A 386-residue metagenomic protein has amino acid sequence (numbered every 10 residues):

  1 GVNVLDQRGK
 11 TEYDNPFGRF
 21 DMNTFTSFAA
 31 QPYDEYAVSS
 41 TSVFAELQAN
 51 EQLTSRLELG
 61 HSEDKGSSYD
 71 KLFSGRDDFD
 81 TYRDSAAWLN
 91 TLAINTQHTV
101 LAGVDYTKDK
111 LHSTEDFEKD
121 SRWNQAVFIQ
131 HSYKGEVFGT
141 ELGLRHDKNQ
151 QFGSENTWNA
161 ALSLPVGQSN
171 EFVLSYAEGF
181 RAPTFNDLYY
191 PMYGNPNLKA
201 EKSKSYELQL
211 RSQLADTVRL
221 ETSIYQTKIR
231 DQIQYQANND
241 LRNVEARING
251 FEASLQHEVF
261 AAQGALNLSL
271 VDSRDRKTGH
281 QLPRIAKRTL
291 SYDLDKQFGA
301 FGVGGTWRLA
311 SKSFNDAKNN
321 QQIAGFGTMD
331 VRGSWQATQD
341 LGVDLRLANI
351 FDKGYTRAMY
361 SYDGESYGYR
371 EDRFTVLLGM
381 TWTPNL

Functional and structural regions predicted by a protein language model:
G1-S85, E115-F117: Flexible loop and strand-edge segments within Gram-negative outer membrane beta-barrel domains
V2-D6, L57-H61, A86, A102-K108 (+9 more regions): Transmembrane beta-barrel strands of outer-membrane/channel proteins
T26-S40, Q48, Y82, Q150-Q151 (+6 more regions): Outer-membrane beta-barrel signature, preferentially recognizing the C-terminal barrel domain of Gram-negative
S39-V43, D84-W88, Q125-I129, T140 (+8 more regions): Hydrophobic, lipid-facing positions within transmembrane beta-strands of outer-membrane proteins
A45-E51, L92-I94, H131-G135, H146 (+11 more regions): Residue-level signature of outer-membrane beta-barrel architecture
L53-E63, S67-Y69, T99-T107, T114 (+5 more regions): Surface-exposed extracellular loop regions of Gram-negative outer-membrane beta-barrel proteins
T96-V100, K134-G139, L220, I224-K228 (+5 more regions): Gram-negative outer-membrane beta-barrel transporters
I248-N249, G354-L386: C-terminal beta-signal and terminal closure region of outer-membrane beta-barrel proteins
